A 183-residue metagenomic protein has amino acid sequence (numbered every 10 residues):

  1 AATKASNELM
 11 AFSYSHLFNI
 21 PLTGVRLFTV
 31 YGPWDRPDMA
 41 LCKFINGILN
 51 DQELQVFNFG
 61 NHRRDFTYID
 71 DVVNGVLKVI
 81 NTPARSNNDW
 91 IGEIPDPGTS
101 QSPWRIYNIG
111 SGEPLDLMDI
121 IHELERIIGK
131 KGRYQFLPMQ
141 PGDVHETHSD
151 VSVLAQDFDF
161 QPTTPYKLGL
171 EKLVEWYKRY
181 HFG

Functional and structural regions predicted by a protein language model:
A1-E8, D35-C42, D65-F66, P114: Short-chain dehydrogenase/reductase
A1-T23, L49-N50: Active-site Tyr-X1-5-Lys
S6, M10, Y14, F44 (+2 more regions): Hydrophobic alpha-helix immediately C-terminal to the catalytic Tyr-X-X-X-Lys motif of short-chain
I20-A40, H62-R63: Flexible, glycine-rich beta-alpha linker
L41-K43, V151-S152: Short, hinge-like loop/turn segments at secondary-structure boundaries
I48-G183: C-terminal substrate-binding subdomain of Rossmann-fold SDR/epimerase-dehydratase oxidoreductases
